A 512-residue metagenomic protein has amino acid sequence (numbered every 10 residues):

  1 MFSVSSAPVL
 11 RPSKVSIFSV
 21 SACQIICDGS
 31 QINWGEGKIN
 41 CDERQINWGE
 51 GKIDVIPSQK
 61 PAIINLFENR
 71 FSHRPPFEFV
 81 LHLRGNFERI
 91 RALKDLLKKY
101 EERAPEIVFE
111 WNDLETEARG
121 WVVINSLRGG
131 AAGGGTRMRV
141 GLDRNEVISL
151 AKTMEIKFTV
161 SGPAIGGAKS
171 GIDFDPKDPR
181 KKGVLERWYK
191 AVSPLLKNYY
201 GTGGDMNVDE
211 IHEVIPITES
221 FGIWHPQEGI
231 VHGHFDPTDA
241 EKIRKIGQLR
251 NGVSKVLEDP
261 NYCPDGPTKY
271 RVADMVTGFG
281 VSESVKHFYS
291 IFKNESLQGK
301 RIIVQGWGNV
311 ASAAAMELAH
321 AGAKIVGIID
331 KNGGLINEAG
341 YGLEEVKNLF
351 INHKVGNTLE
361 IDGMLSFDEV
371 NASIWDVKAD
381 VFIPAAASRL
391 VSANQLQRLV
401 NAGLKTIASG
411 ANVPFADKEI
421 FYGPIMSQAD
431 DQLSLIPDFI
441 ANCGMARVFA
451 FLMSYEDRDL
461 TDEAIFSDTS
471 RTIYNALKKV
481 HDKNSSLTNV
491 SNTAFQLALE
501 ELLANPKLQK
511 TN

Functional and structural regions predicted by a protein language model:
S3-S6, R11-S21: Low-acidity, Ser/Thr- and Arg-rich intrinsically disordered low-complexity segments
I25-C27, Q31-I53: Long, intrinsically disordered low-complexity tandem-repeat segments
F67-E110: Short, Gly/Pro- and small/polar-rich lid/capping loops
I124-I156: N-terminal cap/recognition module
T159-L297: Glycine/serine-rich phosphate-binding loop and adjoining beta1-alpha1 elements at the start of nucleotide-handling
N261-W375: Glycine-rich phosphate/diphosphate-binding loop of Rossmann-like nucleotide-binding domains
G333-L435: Rossmann-like adenosine-cofactor binding region
V400-N512: Adenosine-phosphate binding glycine-rich loop
